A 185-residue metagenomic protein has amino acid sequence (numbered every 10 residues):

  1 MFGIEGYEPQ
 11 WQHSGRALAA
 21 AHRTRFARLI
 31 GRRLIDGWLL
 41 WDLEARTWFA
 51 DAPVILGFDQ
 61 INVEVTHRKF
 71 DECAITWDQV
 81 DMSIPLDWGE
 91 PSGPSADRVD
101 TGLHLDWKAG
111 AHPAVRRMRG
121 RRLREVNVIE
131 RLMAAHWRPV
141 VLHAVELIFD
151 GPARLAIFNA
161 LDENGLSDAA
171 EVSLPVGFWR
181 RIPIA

Functional and structural regions predicted by a protein language model:
M1-A185: Surface-exposed, interaction-prone regions used to assemble/regulate multi-protein complexes
